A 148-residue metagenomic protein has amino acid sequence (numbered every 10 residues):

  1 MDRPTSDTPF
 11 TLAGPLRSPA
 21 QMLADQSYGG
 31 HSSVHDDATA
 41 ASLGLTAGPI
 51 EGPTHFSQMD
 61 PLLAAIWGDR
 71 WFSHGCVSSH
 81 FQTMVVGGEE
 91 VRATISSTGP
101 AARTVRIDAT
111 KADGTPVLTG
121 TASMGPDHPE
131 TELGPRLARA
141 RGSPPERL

Functional and structural regions predicted by a protein language model:
M1-H74: Hydrophobic, proline/glycine-rich low-complexity stretches
M1-Q21, V86-L148: HotDog/MaoC-like acyl-thioester-processing domains
D36-T39, L45-P49, P53, A65 (+4 more regions): Generic ordered-secondary-structure signal
T54-T104: Hydrophobic beta-strand-centered segment that forms part of the acyl-chain substrate-binding groove
